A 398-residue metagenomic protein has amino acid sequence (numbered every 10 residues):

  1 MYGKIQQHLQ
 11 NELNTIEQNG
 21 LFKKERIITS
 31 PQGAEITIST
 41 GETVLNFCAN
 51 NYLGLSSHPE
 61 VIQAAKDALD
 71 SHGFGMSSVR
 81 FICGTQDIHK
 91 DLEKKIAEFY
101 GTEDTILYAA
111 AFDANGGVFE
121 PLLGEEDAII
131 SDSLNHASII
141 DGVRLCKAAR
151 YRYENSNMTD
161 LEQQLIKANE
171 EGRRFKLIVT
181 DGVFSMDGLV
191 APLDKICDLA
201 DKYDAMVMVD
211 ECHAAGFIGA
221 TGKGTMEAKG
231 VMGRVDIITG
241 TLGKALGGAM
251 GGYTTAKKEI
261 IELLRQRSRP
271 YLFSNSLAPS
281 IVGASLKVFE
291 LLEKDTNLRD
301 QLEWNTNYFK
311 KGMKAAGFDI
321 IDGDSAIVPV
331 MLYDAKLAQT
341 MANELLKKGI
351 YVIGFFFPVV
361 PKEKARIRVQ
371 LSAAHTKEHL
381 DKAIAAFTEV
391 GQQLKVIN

Functional and structural regions predicted by a protein language model:
Q10-H72, A205: N-terminal "arm"/small-domain region of PLP-dependent enzymes with the aminotransferase-like
N51, Y151, N155-V209: Active-site phosphate-binding strand-loop segment of PLP-dependent enzymes
P59, Q63-D67, S71, K94 (+3 more regions): PLP-dependent enzyme catalytic core of the Aspartate aminotransferase-like
V79-T85, K94-G117: Short loop-beta-helix segment that forms the pyridoxal 5′-phosphate
G101, E125, L145-K147, Y203 (+2 more regions): Short, structured coil segments at secondary-structure junctions
V118-A137: Conserved PLP-anchoring active-site segment centered on the Schiff-base-forming lysine
Y203-M206, H213, I218-D324, L337: Active-site C-terminal subdomain of aminotransferase-like
D300-F309, K314-G349, V359, E363-K364 (+1 more regions): Conserved PLP-binding catalytic core of the aspartate aminotransferase-like
